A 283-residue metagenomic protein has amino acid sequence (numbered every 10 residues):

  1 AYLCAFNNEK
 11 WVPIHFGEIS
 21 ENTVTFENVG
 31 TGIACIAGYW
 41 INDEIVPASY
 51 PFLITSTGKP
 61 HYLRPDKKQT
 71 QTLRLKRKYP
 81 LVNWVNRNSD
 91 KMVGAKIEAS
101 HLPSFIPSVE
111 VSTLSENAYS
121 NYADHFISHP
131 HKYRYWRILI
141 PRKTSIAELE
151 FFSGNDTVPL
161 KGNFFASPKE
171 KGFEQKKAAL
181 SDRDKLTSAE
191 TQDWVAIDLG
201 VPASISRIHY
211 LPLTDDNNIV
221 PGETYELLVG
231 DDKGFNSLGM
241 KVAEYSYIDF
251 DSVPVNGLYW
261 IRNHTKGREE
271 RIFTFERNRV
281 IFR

Functional and structural regions predicted by a protein language model:
A1-N7, K96: Beta-strand-rich binding/interaction modules
C4, G17-I19, F52: Assembly/interface hotspot detector across virion components, adhesins/toxins, and nucleic-acid enzymes
E9-E21, Y119: Short, acidic Ser/Thr/Gly-rich low-complexity loop/linker segments typical of extracellular and cell-surface proteins
V12-P13, I36-Y39: Long, charge-rich C-terminal accessory regions
T23-I33: Short Pro-Gly-centered beta-turn/loop motif in secreted/extracellular proteins
V29-G30, G38-P107, A118-M240, E244-R283: Aromatic, loop-rich ligand-recognition surfaces of beta-strand-rich domains
S108-L114: N-terminal targeting/secretion presequences
